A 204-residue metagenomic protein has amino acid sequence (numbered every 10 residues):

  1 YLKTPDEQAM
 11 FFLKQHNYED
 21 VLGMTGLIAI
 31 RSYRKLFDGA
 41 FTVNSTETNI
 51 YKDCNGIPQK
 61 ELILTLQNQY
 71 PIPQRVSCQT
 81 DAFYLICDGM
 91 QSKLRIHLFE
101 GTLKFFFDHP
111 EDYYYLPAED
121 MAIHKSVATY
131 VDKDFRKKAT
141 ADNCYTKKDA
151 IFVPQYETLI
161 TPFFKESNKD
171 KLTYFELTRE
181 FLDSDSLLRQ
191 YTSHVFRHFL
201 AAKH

Functional and structural regions predicted by a protein language model:
Y1-H204: DEDD superfamily 3′-5′ metal-dependent exonuclease/proofreading module
